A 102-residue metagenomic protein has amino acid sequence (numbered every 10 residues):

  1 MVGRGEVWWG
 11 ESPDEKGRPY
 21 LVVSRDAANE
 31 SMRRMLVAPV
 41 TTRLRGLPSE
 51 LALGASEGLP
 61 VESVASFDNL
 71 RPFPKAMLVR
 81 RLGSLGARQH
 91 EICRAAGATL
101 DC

Functional and structural regions predicted by a protein language model:
K16-A55: Compact nucleic-acid interaction/catalytic patches
E57-C102: C-terminal terminal-subdomain/extension
